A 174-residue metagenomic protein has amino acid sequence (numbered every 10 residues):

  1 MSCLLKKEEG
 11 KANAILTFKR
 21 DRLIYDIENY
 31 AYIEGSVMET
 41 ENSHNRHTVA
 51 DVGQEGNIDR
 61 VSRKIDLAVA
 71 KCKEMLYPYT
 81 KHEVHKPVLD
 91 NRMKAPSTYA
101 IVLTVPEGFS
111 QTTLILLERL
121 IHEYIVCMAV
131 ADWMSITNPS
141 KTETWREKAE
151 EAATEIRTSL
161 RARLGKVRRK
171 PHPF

Functional and structural regions predicted by a protein language model:
M1-L114, K148, T154-F174: Conserved short "hinge" loops at termini or chain/domain junctions
A70, E123-S135: Short, hydrophobic/amphipathic alpha-helical patches that form generic packing surfaces within helical domains
L114-E123: Structural motif
T137-P139, T154-E155: C-terminal or internal capping secondary-structure element at the end of a domain, subdomain, or sheet
N138-K148: Short conserved catalytic/interaction loops centered on acidic-Pro-aromatic/His motifs
